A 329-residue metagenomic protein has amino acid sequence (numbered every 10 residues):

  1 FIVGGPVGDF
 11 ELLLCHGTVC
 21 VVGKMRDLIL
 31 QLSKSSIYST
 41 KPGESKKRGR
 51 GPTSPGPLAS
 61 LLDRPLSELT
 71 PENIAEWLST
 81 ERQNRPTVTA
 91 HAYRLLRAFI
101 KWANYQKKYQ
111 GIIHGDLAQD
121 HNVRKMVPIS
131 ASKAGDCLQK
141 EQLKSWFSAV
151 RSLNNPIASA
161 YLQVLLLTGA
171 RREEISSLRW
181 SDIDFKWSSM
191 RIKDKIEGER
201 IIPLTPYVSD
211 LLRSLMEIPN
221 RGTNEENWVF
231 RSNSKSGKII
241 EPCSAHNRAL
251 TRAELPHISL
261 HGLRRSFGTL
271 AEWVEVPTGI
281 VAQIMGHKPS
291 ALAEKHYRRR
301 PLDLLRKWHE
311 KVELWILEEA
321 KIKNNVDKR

Functional and structural regions predicted by a protein language model:
F1, G17-R85, K101: Basic/aromatic-enriched alpha-helical hairpins
I2-L12: Extreme N-terminal basic, low-complexity initiation segments that serve as generic localization/processing leaders
E11, H16, S214-N224, R231-S236 (+2 more regions): C-terminal secondary-structure termini that scaffold catalytic or DNA-interacting sites
L69, I157-A158, P256-V274: Short basic/aromatic active-site micro-motif
E81-L95, Y105-R172, S176-S177, K186 (+4 more regions): Basic, Lys/Arg- and aromatic-enriched nucleic-acid-binding interface segment
C137, R191-E197, M285-W315: Catalytic-site neighborhood detector that most strongly recognizes the C-terminal catalytic loop/helix of tyrosine
C137-K144, W187, T205-P256: Active-site/catalytic core of tyrosine-dependent DNA strand-transfer enzymes
D182-S189, H257, V276-H296, E318-K328: Short, polar N-cap/turn motifs at the start of nucleic acid-interacting alpha helices
